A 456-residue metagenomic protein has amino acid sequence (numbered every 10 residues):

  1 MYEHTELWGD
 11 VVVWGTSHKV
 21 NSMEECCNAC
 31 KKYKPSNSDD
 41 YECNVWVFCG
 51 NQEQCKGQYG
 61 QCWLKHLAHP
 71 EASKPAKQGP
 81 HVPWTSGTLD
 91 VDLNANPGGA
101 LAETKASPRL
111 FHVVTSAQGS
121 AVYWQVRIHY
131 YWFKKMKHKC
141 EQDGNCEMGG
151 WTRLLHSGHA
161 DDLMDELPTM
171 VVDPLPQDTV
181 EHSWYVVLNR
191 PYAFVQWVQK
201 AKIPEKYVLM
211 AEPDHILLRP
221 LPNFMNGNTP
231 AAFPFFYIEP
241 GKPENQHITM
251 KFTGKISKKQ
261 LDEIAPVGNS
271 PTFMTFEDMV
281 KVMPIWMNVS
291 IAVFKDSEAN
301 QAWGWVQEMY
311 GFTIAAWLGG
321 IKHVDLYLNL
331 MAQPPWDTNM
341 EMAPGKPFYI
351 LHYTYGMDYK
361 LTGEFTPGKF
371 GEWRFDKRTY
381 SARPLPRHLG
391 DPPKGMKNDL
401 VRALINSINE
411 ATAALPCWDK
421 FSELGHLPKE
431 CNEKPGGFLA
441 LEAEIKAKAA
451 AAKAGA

Functional and structural regions predicted by a protein language model:
M1-L101: Extracellular disulfide-rich cysteine clusters
V13-K19, E181, E298-Q301: Second-shell loop/turn segments in exported
K19-M23, A121-H129, H182-P191, T275-V282 (+1 more regions): Phosphate/oxyanion-binding active-site loops and adjacent basic polyanion-contact surfaces
V47-F48, N145-S157, G304, V324-P334: Acidic carboxylate-rich catalytic motifs and surrounding loops in phosphoryl-/glycosyl-chemistry enzymes
P70-E71, H323-A456: C-terminal catalytic/acceptor-binding lobe
L101-N189, W197-P204, L424-L439, A443-G455: N-terminal anchoring/stem segment of glycosyltransferases
L188-K242, F312: GT-A fold catalytic core of metal-dependent nucleotide-sugar glycosyltransferases, centered on the diacidic
K255-D358: Catalytic core and acceptor-binding pocket of nucleotide-sugar-dependent glycosyltransferases
